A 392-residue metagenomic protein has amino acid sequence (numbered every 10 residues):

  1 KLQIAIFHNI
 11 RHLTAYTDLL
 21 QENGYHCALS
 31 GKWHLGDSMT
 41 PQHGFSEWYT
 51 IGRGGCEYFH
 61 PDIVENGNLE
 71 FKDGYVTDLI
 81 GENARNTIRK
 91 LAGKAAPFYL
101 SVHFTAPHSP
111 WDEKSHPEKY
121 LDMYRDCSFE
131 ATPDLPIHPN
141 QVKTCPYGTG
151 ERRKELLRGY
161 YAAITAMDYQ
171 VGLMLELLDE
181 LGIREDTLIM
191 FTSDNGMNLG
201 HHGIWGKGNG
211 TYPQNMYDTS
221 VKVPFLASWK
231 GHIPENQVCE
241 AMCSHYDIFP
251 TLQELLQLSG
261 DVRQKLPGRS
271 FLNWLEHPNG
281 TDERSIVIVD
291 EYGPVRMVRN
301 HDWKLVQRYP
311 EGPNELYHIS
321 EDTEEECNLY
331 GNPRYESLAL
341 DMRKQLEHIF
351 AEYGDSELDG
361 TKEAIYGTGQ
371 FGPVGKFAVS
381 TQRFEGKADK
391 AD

Functional and structural regions predicted by a protein language model:
K1-A28, M39, H43, E47-G54 (+2 more regions): Active-site segment of extracytoplasmic enzymes that catalyze sulfate/phosphate-ester chemistry
Y16, K32, I248, F271 (+1 more regions): Short active-site alpha-helical segment characteristic of glycosyltransferases and processive polysaccharide synthases
N23-C27, S46, K94-L100, I183-I189 (+2 more regions): Loop/turn elements at helix/coil->beta-strand transitions in domains of secreted/extracellular proteins
G24-D37, L256-R263: Short, well-structured beta-strand/strand-turn elements
G52-Y246, E254-K265, Y309-P310, N314 (+4 more regions): Active-site-proximal cap/lid insertion segments
T87-K90, P294-R299, W303-Q307: Short, surface-exposed beta-strand/loop micro-motifs that present aromatic residues
Y99-L100, D282-E283, A339, R343-G360: Bilobed periplasmic-binding protein-like "clamshell/Venus-flytrap" ligand-binding domains
D282-I288, E363-I365: WW-domain-binding short linear motifs
